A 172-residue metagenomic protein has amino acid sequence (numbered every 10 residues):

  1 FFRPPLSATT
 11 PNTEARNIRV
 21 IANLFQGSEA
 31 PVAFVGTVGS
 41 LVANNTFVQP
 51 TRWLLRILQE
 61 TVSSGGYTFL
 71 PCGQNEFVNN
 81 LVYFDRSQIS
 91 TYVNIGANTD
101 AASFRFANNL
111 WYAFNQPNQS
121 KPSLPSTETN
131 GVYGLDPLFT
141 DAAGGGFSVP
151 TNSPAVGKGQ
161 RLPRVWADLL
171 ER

Functional and structural regions predicted by a protein language model:
F1-P31, V38-W53, L70-R86, S103-A113 (+2 more regions): Right-handed parallel beta-helix
T9-T10, P31-A33, E60-P71, N94-D100: Short, contiguous acidic/charged loop-to-helix segments that flank catalytic cores in large enzymes
I18-I21, I57, I89, I95: Weak global preference for isoleucine
G39-S40, T46, T61-V62, G96 (+2 more regions): Alpha-helix boundary/interfacial micro-motifs
R52, L58-Q59: Outer-membrane beta-barrel domain signature
L70-V78, F84-R172: Acidic, glycine- and Ser/Thr-rich low-complexity intrinsically disordered tracts in extracellular/secreted proteins
